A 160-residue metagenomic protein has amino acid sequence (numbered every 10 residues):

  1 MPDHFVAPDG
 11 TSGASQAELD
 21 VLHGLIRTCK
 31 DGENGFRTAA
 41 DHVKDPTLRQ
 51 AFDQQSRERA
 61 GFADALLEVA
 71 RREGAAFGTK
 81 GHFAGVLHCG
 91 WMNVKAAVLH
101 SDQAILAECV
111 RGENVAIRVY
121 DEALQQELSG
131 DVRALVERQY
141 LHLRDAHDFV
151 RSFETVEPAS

Functional and structural regions predicted by a protein language model:
P2-A7, E68-A104, R111-I117: Carboxylate-rich helix-loop segments that flank metal/cofactor sites and access channels in metalloenzymes
P2-D20, G24, D31, T38 (+5 more regions): Long, non-catalytic architectural segments outside compact domain cores
V6, S12, R57, F77-V94 (+2 more regions): Charge-rich, acidic-biased intrinsically disordered regions
P8-K44, D102-E127: Alpha-helical bundle segments that constitute or directly flank the non-heme di-iron/ferroxidase center
A17-L25, P46-A65, D102-L106, D131-D145: Alpha-helical scaffold segments that form or flank carboxylate-/histidine-based iron centers
L25, G32, A39, F62 (+6 more regions): Amphipathic alpha-helices that form helix-helix packing interfaces
T47-F83, V150-F153: Conserved alpha-helical segments that form or flank metal/cofactor-binding pockets of metalloenzymes
G112-S160: Preference for long, well-ordered alpha-helical segments
